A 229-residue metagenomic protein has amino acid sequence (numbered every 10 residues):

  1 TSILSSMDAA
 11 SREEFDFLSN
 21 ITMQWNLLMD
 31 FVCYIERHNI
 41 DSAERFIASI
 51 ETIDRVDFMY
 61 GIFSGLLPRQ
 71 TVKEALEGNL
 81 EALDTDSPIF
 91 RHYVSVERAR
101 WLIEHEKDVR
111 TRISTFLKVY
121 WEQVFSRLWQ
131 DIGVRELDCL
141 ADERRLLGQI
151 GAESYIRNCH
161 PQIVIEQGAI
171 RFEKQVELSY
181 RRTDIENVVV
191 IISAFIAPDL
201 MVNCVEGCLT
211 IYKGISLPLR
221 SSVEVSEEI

Functional and structural regions predicted by a protein language model:
T1-F116: N-terminal low-complexity or simple alpha-helical regulatory segments that function as activation/interaction modules
Q70-C208: DNA-contacting interfaces and partner/effector-binding or oligomerization modules in DNA-centric proteins
L217-P218: Long, highly charged low-complexity segments enriched in Glu/Asp and Lys/Arg with interspersed Ser/Thr
E227-I229: Helix-turn-helix DNA-binding segment
